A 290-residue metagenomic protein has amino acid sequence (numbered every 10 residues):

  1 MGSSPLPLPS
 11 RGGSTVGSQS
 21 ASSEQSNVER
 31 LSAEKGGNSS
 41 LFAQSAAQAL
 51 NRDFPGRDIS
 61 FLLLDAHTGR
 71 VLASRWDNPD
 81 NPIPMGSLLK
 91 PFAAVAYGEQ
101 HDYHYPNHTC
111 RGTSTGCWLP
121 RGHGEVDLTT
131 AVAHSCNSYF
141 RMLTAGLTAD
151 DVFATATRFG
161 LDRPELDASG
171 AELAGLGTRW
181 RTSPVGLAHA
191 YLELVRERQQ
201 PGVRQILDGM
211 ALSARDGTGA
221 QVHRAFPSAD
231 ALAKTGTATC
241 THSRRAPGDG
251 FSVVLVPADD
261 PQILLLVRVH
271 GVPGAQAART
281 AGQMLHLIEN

Functional and structural regions predicted by a protein language model:
R11-G13, G36: Glycine-biased, low-complexity coil/linker segments
N38-W76, D151: Beta-lactamase-like hydrolase cores
G56-I59, A66, W76-D80, P84 (+9 more regions): Extracytoplasmic
F61, G69, P82-P106, A131 (+2 more regions): Active-site SXXK
H67, D102-F153, L161-D162: Conserved catalytic neighborhood of penicillin-recognizing serine enzymes
L72-L88, L161-Q205: Active-site-proximal helix/loop microenvironment of the serine DD-peptidase/beta-lactamase transpeptidase fold
W76-P84, T115-G122, V126-T130, S138-A145 (+2 more regions): Second-shell loop/turn segments in exported
S138-F153, T178-I288: A penicillin-recognizing enzyme superfamily signal
